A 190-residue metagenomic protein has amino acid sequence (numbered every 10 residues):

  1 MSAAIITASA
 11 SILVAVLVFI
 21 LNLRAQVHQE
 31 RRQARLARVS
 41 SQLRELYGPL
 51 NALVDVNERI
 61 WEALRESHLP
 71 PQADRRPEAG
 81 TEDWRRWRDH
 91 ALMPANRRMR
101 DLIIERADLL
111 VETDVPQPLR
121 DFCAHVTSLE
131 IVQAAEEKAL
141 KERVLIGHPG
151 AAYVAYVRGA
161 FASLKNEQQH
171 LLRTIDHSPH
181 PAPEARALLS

Functional and structural regions predicted by a protein language model:
M1-E30: Membrane-embedded hydrophobic alpha-helical segments
I20-S190: Conserved non-transmembrane functional hotspots
